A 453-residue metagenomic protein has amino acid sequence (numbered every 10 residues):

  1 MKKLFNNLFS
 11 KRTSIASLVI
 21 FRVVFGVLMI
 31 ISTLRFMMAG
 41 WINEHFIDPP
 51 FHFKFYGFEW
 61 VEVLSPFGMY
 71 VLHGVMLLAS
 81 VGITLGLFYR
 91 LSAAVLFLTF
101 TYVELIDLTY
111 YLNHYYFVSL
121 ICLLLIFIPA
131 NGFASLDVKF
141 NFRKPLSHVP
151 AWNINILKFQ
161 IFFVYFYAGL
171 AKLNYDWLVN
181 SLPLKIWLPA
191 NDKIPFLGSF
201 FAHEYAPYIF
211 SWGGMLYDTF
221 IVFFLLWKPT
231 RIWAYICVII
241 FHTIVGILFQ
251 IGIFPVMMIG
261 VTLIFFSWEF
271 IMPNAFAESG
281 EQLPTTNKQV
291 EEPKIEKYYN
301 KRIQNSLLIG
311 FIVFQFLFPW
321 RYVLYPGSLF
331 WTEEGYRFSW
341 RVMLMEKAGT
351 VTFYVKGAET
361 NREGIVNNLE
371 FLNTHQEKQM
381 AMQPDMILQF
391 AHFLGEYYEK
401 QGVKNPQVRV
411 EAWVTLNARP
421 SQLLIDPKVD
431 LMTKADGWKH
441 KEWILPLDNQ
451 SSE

Functional and structural regions predicted by a protein language model:
M1-E453: Alpha-helical membrane-anchoring segments
